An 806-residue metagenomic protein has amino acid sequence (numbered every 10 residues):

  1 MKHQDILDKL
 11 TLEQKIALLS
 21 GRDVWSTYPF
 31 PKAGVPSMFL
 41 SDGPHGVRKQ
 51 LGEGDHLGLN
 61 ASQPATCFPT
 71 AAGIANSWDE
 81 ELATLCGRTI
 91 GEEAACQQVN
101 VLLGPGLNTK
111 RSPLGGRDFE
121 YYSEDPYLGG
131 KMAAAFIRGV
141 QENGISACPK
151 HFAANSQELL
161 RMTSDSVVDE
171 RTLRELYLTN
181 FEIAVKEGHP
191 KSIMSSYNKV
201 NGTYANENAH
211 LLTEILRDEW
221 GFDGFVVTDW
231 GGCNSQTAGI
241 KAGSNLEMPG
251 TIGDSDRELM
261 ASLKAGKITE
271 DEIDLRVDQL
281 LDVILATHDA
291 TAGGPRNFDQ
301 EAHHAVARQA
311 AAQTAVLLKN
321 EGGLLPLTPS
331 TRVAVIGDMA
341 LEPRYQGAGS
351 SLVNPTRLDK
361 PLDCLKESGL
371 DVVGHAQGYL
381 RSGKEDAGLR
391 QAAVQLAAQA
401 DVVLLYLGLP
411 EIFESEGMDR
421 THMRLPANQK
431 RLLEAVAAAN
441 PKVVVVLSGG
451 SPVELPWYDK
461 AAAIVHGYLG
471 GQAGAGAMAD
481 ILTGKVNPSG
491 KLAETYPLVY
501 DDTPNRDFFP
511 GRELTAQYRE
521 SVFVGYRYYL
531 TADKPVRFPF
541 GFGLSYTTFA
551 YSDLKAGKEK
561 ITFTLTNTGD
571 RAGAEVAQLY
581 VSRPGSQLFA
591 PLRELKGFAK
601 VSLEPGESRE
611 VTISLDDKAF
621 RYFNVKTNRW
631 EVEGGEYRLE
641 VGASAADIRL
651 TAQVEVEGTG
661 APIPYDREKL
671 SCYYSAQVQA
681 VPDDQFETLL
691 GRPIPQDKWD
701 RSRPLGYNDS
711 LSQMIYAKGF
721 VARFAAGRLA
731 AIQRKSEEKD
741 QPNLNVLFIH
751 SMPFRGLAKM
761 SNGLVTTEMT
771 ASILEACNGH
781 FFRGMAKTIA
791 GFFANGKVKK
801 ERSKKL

Functional and structural regions predicted by a protein language model:
M1-F620, E636-V641, A645, M752-R755 (+3 more regions): Glycoside hydrolase catalytic-domain context in secreted enzymes
D617-P664: Terminal connector regions
A645, A652-F720, F724: Charged, amphipathic alpha-helical linkers/stalks
G691-L806: Long, compositionally biased, glycine/small-hydrophobic-enriched stretches that function as flexible linkers, tethers
